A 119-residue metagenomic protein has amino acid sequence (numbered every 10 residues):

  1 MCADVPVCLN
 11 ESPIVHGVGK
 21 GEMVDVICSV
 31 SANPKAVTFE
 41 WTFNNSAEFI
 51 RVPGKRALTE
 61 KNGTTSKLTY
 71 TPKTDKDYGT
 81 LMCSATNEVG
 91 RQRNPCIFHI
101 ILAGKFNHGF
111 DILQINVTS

Functional and structural regions predicted by a protein language model:
M1-P13, T42-R51, T59-T64, N87 (+1 more regions): Flexible inter-domain hinge/linker segments at boundaries of tandem extracellular adhesion modules
I14-G17, G54-V89, F98: Extracellular beta-strand/loop-rich beta-sandwich domains predominantly from IgSF
G19-G21: Solvent-exposed, conformationally flexible loop/turn segments
M23, A36, K76-T80: Extracellular Ig-like/FN3 beta-sandwich strand-entry sites
M23-V30: A short beta-strand segment in extracellular, disulfide-stabilized domains
S31-N33, E88: Short glycine/proline-centered coil/turn motifs in the loop regions of extracellular beta-sandwich domains
N33-F43: Solvent-exposed loop segments of extracellular immunoglobulin-like
